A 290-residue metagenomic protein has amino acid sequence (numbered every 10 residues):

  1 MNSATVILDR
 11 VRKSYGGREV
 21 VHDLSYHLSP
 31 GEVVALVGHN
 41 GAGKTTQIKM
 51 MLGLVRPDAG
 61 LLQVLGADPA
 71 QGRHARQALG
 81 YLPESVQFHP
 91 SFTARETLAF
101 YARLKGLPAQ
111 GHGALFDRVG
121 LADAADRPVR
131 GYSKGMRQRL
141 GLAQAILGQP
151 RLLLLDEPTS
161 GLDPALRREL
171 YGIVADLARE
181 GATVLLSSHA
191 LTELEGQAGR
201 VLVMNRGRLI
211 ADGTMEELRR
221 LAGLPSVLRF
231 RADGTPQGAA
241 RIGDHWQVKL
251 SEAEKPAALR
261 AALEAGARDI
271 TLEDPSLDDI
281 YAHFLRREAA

Functional and structural regions predicted by a protein language model:
M1, G148, L221-G223: A generic structural signal for short, non-catalytic loop/turn and secondary-structure boundary residues
M1-R12, R287-A290: ABC-family P-loop ATPase nucleotide-binding domain
S3, V34, G41, A122-D123 (+8 more regions): Residue-level detector of intrinsically disordered, flexible termini and proteolytic processing junctions
T5-V6, K13-N205, A211: ABC transporter nucleotide-binding domains
L8, V34-L36, L154, F230 (+2 more regions): Aromatic-residue hotspot detector
E217, L221-A290: Short, charged/small-residue-rich alpha-helical element at the C-terminal edge of ABC transporter nucleotide-binding
